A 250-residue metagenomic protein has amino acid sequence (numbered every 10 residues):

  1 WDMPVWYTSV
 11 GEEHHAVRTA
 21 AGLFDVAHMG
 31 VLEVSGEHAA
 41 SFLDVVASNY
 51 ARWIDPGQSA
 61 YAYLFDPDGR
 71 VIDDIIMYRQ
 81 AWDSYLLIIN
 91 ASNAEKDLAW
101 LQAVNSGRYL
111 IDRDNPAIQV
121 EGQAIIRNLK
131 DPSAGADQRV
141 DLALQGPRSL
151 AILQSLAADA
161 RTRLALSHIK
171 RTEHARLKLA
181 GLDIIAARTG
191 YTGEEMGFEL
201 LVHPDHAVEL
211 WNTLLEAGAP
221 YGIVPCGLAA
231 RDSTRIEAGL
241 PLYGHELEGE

Functional and structural regions predicted by a protein language model:
W1-E250: Glycine/proline-enriched, intrinsically flexible loops and inter-domain linkers
